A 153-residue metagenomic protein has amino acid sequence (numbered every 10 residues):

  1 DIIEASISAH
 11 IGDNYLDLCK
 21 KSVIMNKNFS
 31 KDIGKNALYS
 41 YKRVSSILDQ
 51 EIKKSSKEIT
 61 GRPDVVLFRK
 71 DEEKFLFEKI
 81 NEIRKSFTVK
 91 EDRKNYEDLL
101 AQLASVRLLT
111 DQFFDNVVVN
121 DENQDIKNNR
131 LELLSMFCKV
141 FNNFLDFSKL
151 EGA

Functional and structural regions predicted by a protein language model:
D1-A153: Amphipathic alpha-helical "coupling" segments that flank catalytic cores
